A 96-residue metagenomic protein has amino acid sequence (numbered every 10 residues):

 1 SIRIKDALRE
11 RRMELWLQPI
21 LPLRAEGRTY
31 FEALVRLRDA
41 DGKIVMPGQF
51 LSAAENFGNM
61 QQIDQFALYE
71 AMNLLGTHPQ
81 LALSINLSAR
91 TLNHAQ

Functional and structural regions predicted by a protein language model:
S1-Q96: Bacterial c-di-GMP phosphodiesterase EAL domain
